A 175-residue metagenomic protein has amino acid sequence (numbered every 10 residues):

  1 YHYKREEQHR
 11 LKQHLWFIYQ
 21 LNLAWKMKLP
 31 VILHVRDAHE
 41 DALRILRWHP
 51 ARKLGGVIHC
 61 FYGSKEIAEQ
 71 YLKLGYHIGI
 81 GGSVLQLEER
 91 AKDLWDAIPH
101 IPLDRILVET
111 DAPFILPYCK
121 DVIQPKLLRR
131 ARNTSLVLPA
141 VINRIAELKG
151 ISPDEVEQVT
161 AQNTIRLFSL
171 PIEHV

Functional and structural regions predicted by a protein language model:
Y1-H2, R36, H77, P113 (+1 more regions): Catalytic metal-binding/acid-base residues of hydrolase active sites
Y3-K4, G82: Metallo-beta-lactamase
E6-R10, C60, P99, L127-T134 (+2 more regions): Alpha-helix initiation/capping motif
E7-I18, R36, R132-P139, D154 (+1 more regions): Non-membrane alpha-helical structural segments and their capping/turn regions in soluble enzymes
H9-V108, L116: Catalytic pocket-lining loop regions of alpha/beta-barrel enzymes, especially the amidohydrolase/enolase/GH5 lineages
L23, S135-V175: Mid-to-C-terminal alpha-helical segments outside catalytic/metal-binding sites
G79, K126, I165-F168: A short hydrophobic/aromatic micro-motif that marks alpha-helical segments and, especially, helix-coil
D104-K126, R130-A131: Short acidic/histidine-rich active-site segments
